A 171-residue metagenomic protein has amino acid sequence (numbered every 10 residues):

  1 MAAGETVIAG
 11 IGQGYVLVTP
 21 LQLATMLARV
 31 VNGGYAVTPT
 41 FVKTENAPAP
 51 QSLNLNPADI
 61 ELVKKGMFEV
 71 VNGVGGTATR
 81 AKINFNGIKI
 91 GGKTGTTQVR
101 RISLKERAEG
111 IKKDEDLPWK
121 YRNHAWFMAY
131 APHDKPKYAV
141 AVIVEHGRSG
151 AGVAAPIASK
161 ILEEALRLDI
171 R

Functional and structural regions predicted by a protein language model:
M1-S52, A58, V71-R171: Active-site beta-strand/loop architecture of penicillin-binding DD-peptidases
V63-G66: Loop-to-helix entry and N-terminal half of a specific, functionally important transmembrane alpha helix in multi-pass
